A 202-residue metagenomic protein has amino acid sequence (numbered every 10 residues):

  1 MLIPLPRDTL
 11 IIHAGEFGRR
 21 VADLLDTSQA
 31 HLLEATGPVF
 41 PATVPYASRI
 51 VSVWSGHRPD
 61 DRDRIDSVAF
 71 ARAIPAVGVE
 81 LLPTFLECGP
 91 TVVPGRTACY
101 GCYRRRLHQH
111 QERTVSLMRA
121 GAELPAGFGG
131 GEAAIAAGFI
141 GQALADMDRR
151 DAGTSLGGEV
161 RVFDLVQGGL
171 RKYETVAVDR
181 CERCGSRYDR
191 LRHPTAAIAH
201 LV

Functional and structural regions predicted by a protein language model:
L2-L25, P45-V202: Glycine-rich phosphate/adenylate-binding loop
L25-Y46: A short, well-structured beta->alpha microelement
